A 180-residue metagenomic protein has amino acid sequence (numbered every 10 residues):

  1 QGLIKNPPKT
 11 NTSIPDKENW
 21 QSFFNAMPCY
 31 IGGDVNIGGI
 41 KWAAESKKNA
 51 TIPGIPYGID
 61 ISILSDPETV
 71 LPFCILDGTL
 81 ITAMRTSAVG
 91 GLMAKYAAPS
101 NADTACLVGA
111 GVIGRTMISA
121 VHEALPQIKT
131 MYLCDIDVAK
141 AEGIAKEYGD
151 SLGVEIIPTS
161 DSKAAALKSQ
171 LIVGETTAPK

Functional and structural regions predicted by a protein language model:
Q1-A83, V89-G91, N101: N-terminal ligand-binding/catalytic initiation module
A97-T104: Short helix-loop-beta connector
T104-A105, M131: Conserved hydrophobic helix-helix packing surfaces used for dimerization/oligomerization
A110-G111: Glycine-rich Rossmann-fold phosphate-binding loop(s) that bind the pyrophosphate of adenine dinucleotide cofactors
G114-R115: N-terminal Rossmann-fold NAD(P) dinucleotide-binding loop
V121: Aromatic pocket-lining residues of Rossmann-like dinucleotide-binding sites
A124-G149: NAD(P)-binding Rossmann-fold cofactor-contacting core
V154-K180: Rossmann-like adenosine-cofactor binding region
